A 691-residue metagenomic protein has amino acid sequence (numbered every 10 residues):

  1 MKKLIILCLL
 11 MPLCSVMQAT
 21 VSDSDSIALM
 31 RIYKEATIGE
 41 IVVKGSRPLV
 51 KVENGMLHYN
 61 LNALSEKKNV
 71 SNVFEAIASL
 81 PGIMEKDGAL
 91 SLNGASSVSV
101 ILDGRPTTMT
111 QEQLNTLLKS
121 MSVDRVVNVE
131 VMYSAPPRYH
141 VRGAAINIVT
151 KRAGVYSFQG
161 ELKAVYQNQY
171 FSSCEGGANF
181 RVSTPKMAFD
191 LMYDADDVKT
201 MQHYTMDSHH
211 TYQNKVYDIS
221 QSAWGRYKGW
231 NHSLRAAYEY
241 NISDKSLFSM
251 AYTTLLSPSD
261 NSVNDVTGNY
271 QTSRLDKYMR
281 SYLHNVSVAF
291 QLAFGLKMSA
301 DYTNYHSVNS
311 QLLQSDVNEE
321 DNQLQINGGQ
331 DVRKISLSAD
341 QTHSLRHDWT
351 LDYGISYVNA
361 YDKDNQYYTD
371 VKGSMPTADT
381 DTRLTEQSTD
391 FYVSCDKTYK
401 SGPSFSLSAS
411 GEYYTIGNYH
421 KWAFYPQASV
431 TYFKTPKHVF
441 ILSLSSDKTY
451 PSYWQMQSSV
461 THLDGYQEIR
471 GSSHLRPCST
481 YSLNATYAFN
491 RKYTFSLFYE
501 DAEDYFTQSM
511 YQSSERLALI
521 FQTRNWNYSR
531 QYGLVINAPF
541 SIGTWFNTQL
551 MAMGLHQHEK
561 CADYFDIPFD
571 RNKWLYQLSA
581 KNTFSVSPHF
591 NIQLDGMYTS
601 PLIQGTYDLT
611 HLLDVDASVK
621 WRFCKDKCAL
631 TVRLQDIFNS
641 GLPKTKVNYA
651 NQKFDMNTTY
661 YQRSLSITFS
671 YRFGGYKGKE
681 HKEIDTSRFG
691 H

Functional and structural regions predicted by a protein language model:
V21-A63, D87, A95-S97: Short, acidic, small-residue-rich periplasmic hinge/interaction motif at the N-terminus of Gram-negative outer-membrane
A28-R31, E40, V73-A76, L114-T116 (+3 more regions): N-terminal periplasmic accessory domains that precede and gate Gram-negative outer-membrane beta-barrel machines
F74-M109: Extracytoplasmic beta-strand/coil segments of soluble accessory domains associated with Gram-negative outer-membrane
T107-Y133: Short acidic/polar hinge/loop motifs at secondary-structure boundaries that mediate gating or recognition
Y139-I146, G154-Y204, G229-H232: Outer-membrane beta-barrel translocator/receptor signature
M187, N231-S257, L275-P426, T431-K437 (+3 more regions): Face-selective signature of the C-terminal outer-membrane beta-barrel domain
K448-L497, D501-E503, L519-G533, A538-S541 (+1 more regions): Outer-membrane beta-barrel signature, preferentially recognizing the C-terminal barrel domain of Gram-negative
F623-H691: C-terminal beta-signal and adjacent terminal beta-strands/loops of Gram-negative outer-membrane beta-barrel proteins
